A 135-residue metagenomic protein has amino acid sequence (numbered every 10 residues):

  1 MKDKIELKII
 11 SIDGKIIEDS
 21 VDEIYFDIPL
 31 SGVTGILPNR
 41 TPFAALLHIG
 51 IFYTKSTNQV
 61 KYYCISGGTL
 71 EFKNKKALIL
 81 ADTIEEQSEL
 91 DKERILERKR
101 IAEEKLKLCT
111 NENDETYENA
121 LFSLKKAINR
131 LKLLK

Functional and structural regions predicted by a protein language model:
M1-E6: N-terminal export/targeting signal detector
K8, D13-E103: Compact, glycine-rich, soluble single-domain proteins
E86-K135: Acidic/glycine-rich phosphate/pyrophosphate-binding loops and surrounding catalytic core that coordinate Mg2+
